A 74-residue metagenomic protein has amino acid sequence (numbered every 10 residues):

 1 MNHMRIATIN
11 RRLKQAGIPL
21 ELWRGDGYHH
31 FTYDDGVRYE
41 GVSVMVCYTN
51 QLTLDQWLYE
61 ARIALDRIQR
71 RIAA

Functional and structural regions predicted by a protein language model:
M1-P19, L52: Negatively charged, low-complexity tracts enriched in Asp/Glu with abundant Ser/Thr
A7, K14, D26, E40 (+1 more regions): Small/flexible residues
W23-Y33: Short linear loop/turn motifs
T32-A74: Detector for the mature cores of small, proteolytically processed and post-translationally modified peptide effectors
